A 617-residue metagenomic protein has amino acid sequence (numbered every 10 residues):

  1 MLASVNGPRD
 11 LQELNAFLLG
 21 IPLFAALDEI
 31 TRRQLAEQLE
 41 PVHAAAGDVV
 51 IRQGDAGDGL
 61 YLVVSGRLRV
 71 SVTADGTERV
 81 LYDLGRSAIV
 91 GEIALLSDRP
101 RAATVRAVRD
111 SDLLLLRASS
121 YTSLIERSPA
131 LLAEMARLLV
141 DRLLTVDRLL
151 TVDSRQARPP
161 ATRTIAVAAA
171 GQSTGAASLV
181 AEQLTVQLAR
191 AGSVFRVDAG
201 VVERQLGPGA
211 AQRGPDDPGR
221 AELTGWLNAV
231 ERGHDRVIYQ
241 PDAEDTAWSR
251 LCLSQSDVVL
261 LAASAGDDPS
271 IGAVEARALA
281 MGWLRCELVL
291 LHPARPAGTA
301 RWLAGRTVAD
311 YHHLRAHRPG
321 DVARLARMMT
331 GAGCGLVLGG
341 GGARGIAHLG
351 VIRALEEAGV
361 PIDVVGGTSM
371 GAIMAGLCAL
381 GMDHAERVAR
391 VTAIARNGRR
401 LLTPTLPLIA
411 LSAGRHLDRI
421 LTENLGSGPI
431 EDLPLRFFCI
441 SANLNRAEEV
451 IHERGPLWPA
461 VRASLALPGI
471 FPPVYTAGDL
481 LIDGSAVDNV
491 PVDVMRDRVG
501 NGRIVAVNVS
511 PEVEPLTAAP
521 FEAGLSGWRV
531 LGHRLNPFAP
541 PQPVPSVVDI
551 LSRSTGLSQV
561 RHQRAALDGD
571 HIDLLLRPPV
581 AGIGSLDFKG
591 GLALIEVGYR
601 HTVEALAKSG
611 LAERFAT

Functional and structural regions predicted by a protein language model:
M1-A169, S173-S178, R190: Cytosolic regulatory regions built on CNB/CRP/Popeye-like sensor folds
V42-A44, L84, L116, V197 (+3 more regions): Hydrophobic residues at beta-strand termini and immediately following loops that shape nucleotide-binding pockets
G54-G59, A169-A177, G340-R344, D363-G371 (+1 more regions): Gly/Ser-rich catalytic serine loop of serine hydrolases
R158-G209, L325, M370-G371: Walker A/P-loop phosphate-binding motif and the immediately C-terminal alpha-helix
A210-D217: Flexible beta-alpha connector loops of hexameric P-loop NTPases
D217, A221-G225, V230-D235, E244-G366 (+1 more regions): Patatin-like phospholipase
